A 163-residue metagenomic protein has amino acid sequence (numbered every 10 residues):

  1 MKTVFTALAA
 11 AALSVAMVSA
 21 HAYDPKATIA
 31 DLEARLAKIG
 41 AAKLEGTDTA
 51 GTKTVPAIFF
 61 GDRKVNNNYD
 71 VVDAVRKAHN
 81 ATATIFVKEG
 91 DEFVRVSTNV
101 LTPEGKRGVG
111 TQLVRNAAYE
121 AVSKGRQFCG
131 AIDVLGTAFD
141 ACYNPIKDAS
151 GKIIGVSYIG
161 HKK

Functional and structural regions predicted by a protein language model:
M1-A20: Gram-negative bacterial Sec-dependent N-terminal signal peptides
H21-A22, R126: N-terminal leader/targeting segments
Y23-V65, V100-E104: Extracellular/periplasmic ligand-binding regions of membrane signal-transduction receptors
T28, E33-G46, V72-F93, C129-A131: Short N-terminal helix-loop-first-beta-strand/juxtamembrane motif that initiates sensory/input modules
F59-K64, T137-K163: Conserved beta-strands of PAS-like sensory domains
N66-N80, S97-G136: Extracytoplasmic/periplasmic sensor domains and loops in membrane signaling proteins
E92, K106, S150-K152: Residue-level signal for well-ordered, solvent-exposed loop/turn and beta-edge residues enriched in charged/polar side
